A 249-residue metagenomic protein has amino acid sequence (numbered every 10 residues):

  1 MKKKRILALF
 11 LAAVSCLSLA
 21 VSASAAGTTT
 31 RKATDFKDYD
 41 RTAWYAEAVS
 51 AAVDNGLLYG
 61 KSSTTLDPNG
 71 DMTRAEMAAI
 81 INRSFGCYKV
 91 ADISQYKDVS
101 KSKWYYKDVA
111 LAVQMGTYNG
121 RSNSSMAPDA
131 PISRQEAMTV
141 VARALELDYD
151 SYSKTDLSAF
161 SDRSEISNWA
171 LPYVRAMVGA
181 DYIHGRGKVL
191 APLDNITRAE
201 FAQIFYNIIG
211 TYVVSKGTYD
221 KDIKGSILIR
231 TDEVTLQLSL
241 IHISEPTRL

Functional and structural regions predicted by a protein language model:
K2-A46, D54, Y59-K107, Q114-M138 (+4 more regions): Feature responds to low-complexity, polar/acidic, surface-exposed segments characteristic of secreted/exported proteins
G225, I229-T231, L238: Residues on the solvent-exposed faces and adjacent turns of beta-rich solenoids used to engage binding targets
T231-D232, R248: Glycine- and small/acidic-residue-enriched microsegments that form turns, hinges, and capping elements
S239-H242, P246-L249: Residue-level detector of conserved catalytic or cofactor/ligand-binding positions in enzyme active sites
